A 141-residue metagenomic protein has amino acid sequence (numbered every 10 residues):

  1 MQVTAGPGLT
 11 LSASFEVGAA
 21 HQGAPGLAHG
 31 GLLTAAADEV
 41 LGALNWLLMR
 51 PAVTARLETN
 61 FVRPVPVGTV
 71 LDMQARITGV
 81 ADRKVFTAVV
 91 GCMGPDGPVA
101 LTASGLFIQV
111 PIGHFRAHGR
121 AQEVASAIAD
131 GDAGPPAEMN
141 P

Functional and structural regions predicted by a protein language model:
M1-A28, E138-P141: Catalytic strand-loop segment that frames the active site of acyl-thioester-processing enzymes
T4-G6, R76-V80: Short beta-strand micro-motifs enriched in acidic
L11, A55, L71, V85-F86 (+1 more regions): Hydrophobic core residues within well-ordered beta-strands of beta-rich domains
S14-E16, E58-N60, Q74-R76, V90 (+1 more regions): Residue-level recognition of well-ordered beta-strand positions that form the cores of beta-sheet-rich folds across
L27-A35: Short, conserved micro-motifs enriched in small and acidic residues
T34, E39-I77: Hydrophobic beta-strand-centered segment that forms part of the acyl-chain substrate-binding groove
V65-V67, T78-P141: HotDog/MaoC-like acyl-thioester-processing domains
